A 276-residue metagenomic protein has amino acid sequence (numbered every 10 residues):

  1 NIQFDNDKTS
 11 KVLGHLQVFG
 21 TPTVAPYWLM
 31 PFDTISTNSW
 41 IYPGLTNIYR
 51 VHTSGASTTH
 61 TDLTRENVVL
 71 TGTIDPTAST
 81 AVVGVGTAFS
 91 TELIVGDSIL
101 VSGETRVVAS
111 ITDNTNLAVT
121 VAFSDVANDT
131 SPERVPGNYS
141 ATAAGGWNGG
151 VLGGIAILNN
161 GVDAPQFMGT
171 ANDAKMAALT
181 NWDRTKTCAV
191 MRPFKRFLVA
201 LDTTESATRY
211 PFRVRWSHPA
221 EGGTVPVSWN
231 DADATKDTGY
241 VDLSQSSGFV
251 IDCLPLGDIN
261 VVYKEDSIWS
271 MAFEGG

Functional and structural regions predicted by a protein language model:
N1-V68, E133-G276: Recognizes the extracellular SEMA beta-propeller fold with strongest preference for semaphorin/plexin SEMA domains
L63-L93, S98-G146: Small/polar beta-strand repeat architecture
